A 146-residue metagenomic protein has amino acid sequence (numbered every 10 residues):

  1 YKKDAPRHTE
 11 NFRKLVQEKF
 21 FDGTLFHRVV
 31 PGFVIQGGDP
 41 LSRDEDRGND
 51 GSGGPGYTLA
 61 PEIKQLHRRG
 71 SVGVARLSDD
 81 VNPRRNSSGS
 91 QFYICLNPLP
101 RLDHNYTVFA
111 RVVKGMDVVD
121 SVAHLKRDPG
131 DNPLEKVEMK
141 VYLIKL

Functional and structural regions predicted by a protein language model:
Y1-L146: Cyclophilin-like peptidyl-prolyl cis-trans isomerases
